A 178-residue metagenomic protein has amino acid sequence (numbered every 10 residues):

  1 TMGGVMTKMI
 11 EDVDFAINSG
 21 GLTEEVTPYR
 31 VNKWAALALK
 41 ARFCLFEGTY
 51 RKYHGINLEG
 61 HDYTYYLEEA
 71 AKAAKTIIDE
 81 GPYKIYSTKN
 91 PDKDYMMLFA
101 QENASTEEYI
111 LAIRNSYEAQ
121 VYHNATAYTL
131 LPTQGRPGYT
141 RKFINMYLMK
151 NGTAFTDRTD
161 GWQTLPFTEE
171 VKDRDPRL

Functional and structural regions predicted by a protein language model:
M6, D14-F15, R30-L37, R42-R177: An aromatic- and glycine-enriched ligand-binding surface/loop that stacks and positions planar moieties
M9: Catalytic-face loop-and-helix region of soluble metabolic enzyme cores
S19-R30: Flexible helix-coil transition and linker loops at the boundaries of alpha-helical arrays
